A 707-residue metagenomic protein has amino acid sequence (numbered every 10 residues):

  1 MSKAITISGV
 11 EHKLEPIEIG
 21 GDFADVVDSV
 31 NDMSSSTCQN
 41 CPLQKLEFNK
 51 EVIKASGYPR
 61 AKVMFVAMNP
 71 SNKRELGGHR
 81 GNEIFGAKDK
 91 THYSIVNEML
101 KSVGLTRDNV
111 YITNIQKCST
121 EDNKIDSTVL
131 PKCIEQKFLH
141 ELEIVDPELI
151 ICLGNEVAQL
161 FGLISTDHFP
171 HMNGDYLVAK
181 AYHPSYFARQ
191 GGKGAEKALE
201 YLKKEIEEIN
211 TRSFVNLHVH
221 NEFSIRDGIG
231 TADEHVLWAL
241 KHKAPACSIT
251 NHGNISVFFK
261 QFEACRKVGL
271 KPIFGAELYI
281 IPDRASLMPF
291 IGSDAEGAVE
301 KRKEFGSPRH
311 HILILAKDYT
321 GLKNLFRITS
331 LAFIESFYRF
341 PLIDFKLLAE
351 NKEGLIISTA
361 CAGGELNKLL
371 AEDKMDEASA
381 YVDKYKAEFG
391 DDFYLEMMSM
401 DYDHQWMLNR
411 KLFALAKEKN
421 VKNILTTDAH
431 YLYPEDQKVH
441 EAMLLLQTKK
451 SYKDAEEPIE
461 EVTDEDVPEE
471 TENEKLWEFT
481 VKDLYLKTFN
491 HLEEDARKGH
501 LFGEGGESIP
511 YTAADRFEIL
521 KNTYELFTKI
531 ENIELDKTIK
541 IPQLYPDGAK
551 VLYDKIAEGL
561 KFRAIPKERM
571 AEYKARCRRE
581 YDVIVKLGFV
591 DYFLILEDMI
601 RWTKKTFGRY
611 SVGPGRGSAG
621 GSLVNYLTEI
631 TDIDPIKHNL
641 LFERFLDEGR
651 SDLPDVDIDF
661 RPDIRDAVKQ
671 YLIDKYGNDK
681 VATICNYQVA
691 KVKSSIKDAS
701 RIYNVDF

Functional and structural regions predicted by a protein language model:
S2-E207: A polyanion-binding, active-site-adjacent surface
N210-I249, G253-V268, R327-P434, E558-R576 (+1 more regions): Domain-core and long-helix interface of multi-subunit machines
S213, I291, T359, L366-N367 (+3 more regions): Non-catalytic structural connector segments
V219, H235, L412, L425 (+4 more regions): Extended, hydrophobic alpha-helical segments in both membrane/secreted and soluble proteins
F258-Y338: Hydrophobic or amphipathic alpha-helical targeting/insertion segments
G321, A360, I424-Y433, Y610-D632 (+1 more regions): Conserved phosphate/anionic-ligand binding catalytic regions in large, soluble enzymes, centered on
F645-K680: A structural-propensity feature for long, helix-poor, extended segments
